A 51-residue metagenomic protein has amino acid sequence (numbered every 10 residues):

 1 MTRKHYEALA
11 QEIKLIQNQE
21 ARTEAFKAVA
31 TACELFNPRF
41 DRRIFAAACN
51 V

Functional and structural regions predicted by a protein language model:
M1-V51: Catalytic phosphate/metal-binding cores of nucleic-acid and nucleotide-processing enzymes, i.e., regions that mediate
